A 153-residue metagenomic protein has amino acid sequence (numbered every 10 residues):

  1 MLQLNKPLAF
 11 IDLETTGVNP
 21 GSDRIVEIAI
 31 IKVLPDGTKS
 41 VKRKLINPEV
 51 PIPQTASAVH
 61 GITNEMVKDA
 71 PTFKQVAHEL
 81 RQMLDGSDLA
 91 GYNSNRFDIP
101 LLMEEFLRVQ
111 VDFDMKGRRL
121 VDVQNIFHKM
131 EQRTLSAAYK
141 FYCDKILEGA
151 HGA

Functional and structural regions predicted by a protein language model:
M1-G117, Q132-A150: Conserved non-catalytic scaffold segment of RNase H-like nuclease domains
M115-F127: A short, structured active-site edge motif that brings together acidic residues
